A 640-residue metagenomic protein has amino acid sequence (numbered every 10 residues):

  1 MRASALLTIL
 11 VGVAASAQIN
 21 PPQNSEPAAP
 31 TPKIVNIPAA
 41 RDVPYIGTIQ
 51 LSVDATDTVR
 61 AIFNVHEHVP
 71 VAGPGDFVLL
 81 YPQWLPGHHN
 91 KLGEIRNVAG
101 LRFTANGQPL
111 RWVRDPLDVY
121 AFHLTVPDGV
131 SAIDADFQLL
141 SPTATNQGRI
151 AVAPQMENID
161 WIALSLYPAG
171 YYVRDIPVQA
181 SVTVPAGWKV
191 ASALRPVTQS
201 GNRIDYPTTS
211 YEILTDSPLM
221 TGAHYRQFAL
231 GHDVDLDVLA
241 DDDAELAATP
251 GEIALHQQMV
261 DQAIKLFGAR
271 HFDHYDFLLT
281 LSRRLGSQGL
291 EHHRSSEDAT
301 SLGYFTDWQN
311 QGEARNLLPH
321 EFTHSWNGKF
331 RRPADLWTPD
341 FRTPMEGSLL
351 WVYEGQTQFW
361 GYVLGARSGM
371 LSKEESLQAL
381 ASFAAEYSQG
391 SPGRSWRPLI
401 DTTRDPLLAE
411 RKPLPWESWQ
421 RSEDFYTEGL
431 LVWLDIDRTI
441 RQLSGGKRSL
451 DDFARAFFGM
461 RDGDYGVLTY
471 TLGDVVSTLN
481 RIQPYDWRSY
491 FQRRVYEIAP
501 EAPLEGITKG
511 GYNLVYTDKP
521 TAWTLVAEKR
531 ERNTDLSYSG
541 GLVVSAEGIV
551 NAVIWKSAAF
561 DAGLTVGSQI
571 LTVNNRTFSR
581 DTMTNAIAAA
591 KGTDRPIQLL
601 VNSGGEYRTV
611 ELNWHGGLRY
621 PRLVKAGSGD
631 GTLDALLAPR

Functional and structural regions predicted by a protein language model:
Q18-T58: N-terminal, polar/Ser/Thr-rich
P32, L80-L110, P177, S181-K189: Solvent-exposed beta-hairpin/edge-strand motifs
A55-T56, G87-A153: A surface-exposed beta-strand-loop module
A61-V71, G75-F77, A180, A263: Short, well-ordered beta-strand segments enriched in hydrophobic/aromatic residues
E67, R226-L350, Q356, W360: Juxtacatalytic substrate-recognition/specificity segment
E94-G100, L164, D175-A191, R195 (+6 more regions): Zn2+-dependent metallopeptidase catalytic core
D128, D136-M220: Extended, low-hydrophobicity, Ser/Thr/Pro/Gly-biased non-transmembrane segments
G361-Y362, L371-R640: C-terminal recognition in membrane/secretory proteostasis and scaffolding
